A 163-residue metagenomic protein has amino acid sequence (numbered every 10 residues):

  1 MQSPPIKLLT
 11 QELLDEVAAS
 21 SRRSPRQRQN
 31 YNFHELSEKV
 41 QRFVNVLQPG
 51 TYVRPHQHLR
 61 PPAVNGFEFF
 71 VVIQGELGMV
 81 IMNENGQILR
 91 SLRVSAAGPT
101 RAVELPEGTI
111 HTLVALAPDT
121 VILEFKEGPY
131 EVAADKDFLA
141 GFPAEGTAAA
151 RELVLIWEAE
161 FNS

Functional and structural regions predicted by a protein language model:
M1-V44, L92-S95, I156-S163: A short, N-terminal "cap"/entry segment at the start of jelly-roll beta-barrel domains of the cupin/DSBH fold
R26-Q27, N45-V64, A96: Conserved short histidine dyad/triad with adjacent acidic residue
F43, T51-R54, G75-I81: Short beta-strand segments in beta-sandwich/barrel cores
F43-N45, P62-V72, V103, L113-V114: His/acidic/aromatic-lined binding-pocket segments of jelly-roll/cupin-type domains and related regulatory beta-sandwich
P55, M79-I81, V103-L105, H111-L116 (+1 more regions): Short beta-strand His + acidic residue motifs that chelate non-heme Fe in jelly-roll/DSBH and cupin folds
G66-E84: Glycine- and acidic-residue-biased ligand/ion/polar-headgroup-sensing regions
N83-H111: Short acidic-glycine-tyrosine-enriched beta hairpin
Q87, T112-S163: Double-stranded beta-helix
